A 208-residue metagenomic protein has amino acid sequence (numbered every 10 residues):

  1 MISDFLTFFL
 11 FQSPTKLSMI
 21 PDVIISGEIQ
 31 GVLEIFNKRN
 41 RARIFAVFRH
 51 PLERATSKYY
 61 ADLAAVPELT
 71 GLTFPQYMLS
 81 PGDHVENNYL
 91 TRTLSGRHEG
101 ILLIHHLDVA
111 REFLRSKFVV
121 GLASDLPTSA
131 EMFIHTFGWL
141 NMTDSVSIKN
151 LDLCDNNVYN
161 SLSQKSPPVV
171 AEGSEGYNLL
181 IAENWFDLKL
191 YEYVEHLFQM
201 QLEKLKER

Functional and structural regions predicted by a protein language model:
I2-V47, L52-S166: PAPS-dependent sulfotransferase catalytic domain
I148-R208: PAPS-dependent sulfotransferases, especially Golgi type II membrane carbohydrate sulfotransferases
